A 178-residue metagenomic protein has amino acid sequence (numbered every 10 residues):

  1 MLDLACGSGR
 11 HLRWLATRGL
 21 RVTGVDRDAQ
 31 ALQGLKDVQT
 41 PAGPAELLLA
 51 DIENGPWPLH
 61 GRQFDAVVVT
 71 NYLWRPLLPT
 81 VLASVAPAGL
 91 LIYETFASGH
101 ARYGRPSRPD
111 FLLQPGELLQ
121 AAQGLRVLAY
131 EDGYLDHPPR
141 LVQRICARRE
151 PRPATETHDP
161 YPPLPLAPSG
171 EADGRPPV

Functional and structural regions predicted by a protein language model:
A5-G7: Class I SAM-dependent methyltransferase "Motif I" SAM/SAH-binding loop
R10-E53: Class I SAM-dependent methyltransferase SAM/SAH-binding core
W57-A66: A short acidic, Gly/Pro-enriched loop at the edge of an enzyme's catalytic core that lines a small-molecule cofactor
L73-A83: A short, conserved alpha-helix within the catalytic core of class I
V85-P87: Helix-to-beta-strand junctions that scaffold the AdoMet/dcAdoMet cofactor pocket in Class I SAM-dependent enzymes
G89-F96: Conserved beta-strand signature within the Rossmann-like core of class I S-adenosyl-L-methionine
D110-G124: Short alpha-helix
D136-V178: Core SAM-dependent methyltransferase catalytic element
